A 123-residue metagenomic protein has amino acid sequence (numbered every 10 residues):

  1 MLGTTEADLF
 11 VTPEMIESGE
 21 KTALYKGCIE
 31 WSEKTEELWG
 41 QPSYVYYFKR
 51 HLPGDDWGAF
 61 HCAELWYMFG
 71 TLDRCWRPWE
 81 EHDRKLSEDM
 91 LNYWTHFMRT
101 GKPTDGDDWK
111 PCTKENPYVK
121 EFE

Functional and structural regions predicted by a protein language model:
L2-E123: C-terminal helix-and-tail extensions that cap enzymatic domains
